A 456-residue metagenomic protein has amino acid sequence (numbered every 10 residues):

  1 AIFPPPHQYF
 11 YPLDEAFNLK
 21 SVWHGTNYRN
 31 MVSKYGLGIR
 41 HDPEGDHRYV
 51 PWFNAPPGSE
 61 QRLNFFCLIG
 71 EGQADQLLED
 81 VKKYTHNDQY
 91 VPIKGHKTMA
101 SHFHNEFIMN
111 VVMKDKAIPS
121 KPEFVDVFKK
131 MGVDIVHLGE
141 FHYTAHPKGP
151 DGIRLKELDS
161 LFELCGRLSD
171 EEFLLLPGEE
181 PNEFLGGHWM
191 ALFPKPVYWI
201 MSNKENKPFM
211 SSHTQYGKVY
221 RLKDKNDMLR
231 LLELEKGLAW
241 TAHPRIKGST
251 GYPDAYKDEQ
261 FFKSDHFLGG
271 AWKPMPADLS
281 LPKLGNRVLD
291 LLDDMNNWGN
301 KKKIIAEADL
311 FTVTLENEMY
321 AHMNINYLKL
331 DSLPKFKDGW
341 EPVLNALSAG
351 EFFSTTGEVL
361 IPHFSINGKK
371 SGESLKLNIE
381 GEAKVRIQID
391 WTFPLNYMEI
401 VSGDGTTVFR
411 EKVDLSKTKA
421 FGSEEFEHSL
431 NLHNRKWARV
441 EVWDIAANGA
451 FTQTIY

Functional and structural regions predicted by a protein language model:
A1-D88: Beta-strand-rich recognition/accessory modules
F3-P4, Y9-P12, F193, S402-D404 (+1 more regions): Residue-level signal for short segments within beta-strands and strand-turn junctions of well-structured beta-sheet
L19-H41, N110, S202-G217, P253-D258: Surface-exposed intrinsically disordered loops and tails
D42-H47, F53-A55, R62, F66-D75 (+5 more regions): C-terminal functional module detector
E79-T85, K204-S211, P342-S348: Short intrinsically disordered coil segments
I93-K236, T241-A242, S249-G251, K273-M275 (+5 more regions): A metal-dependent hydrolase metal-coordination microenvironment
N110, Q215-M319, W391-F409, H428-N431: Domain-core and long-helix interface of multi-subunit machines
D170, F184-G187, S264-F267, G299 (+1 more regions): Short, solvent-exposed loop/turn segments at the edges of secondary structure
